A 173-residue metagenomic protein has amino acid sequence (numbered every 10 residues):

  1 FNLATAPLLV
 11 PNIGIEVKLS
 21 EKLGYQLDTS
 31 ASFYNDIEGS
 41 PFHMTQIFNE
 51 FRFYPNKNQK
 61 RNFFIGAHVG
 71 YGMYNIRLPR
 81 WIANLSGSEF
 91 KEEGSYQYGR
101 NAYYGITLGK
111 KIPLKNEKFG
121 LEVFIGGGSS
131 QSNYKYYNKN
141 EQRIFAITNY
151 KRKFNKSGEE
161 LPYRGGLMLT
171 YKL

Functional and structural regions predicted by a protein language model:
F1-L3, A67, Y163: Transmembrane beta-strand segments of Gram-negative outer membrane beta-barrel proteins
A4-A6, S30-S32, H68-G72, F124-S130 (+1 more regions): Outer-membrane beta-barrel pore domains and translocons
L9-N12: Short, surface-exposed coil-to-beta transition loops
V17-L121: Gram-negative (and chloroplast) outer-membrane scaffold detector with strong preference for beta-barrel transmembrane
A83-F90, K139-K151: Solvent-exposed loop segments that connect transmembrane elements
E117-V123, K135-K139: Short conserved catalytic/interaction loops centered on acidic-Pro-aromatic/His motifs
I147-Y163: C-terminal beta-signal and terminal closure region of outer-membrane beta-barrel proteins
E159-L173: Outer-membrane beta-barrel "beta-signal"
